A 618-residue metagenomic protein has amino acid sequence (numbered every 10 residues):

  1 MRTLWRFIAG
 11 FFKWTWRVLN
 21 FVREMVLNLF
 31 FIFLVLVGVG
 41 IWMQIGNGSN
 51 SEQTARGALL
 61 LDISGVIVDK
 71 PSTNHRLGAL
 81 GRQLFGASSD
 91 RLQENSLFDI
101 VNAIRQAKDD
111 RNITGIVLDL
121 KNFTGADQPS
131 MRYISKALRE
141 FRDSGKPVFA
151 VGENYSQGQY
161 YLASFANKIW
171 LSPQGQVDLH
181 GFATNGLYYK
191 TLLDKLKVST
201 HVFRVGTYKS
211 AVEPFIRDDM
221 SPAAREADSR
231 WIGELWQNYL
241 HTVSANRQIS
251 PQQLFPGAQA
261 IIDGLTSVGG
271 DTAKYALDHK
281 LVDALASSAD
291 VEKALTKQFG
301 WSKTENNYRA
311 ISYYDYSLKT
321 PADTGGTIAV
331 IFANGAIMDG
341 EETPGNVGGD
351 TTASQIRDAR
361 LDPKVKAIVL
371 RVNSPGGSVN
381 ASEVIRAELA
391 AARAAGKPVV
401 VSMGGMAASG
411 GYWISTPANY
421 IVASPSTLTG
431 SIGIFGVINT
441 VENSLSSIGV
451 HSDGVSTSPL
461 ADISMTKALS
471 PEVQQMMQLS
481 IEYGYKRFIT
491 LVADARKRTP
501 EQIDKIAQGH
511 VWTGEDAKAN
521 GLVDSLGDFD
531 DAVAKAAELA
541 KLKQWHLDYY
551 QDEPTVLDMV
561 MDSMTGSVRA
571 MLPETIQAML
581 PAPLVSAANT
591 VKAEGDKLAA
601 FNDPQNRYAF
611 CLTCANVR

Functional and structural regions predicted by a protein language model:
M1-V22: N-terminal Lys/Arg-rich, disordered targeting/topogenic segments
R2, D323-K364, D552-R618: Intrinsic disorder and flexible/low-complexity segments
R23-W42: Hydrophobic membrane-insertion alpha-helices, especially the h-region of bacterial N-terminal signal peptides
G40-A55: Aromatic-capped interface at the extracytoplasmic side of an N-terminal signal-anchor transmembrane helix
E52, L59-G186, K195, T320-S444: Cleft-lining beta-strand/loop regions that shape enzyme active-site pockets
G186, K190-A294, E442-A540, Q544 (+1 more regions): Charged, glycine-interspersed solvent-exposed loop segments at helix/strand-loop junctions that cap or gate access
V291-V330, I385, D562: Extracytoplasmic and endomembrane cell-envelope/extracellular-matrix remodeling and assembly machinery
D531-S563: C-terminal intrinsically disordered, low-complexity extensions immediately downstream of enzyme catalytic cores
